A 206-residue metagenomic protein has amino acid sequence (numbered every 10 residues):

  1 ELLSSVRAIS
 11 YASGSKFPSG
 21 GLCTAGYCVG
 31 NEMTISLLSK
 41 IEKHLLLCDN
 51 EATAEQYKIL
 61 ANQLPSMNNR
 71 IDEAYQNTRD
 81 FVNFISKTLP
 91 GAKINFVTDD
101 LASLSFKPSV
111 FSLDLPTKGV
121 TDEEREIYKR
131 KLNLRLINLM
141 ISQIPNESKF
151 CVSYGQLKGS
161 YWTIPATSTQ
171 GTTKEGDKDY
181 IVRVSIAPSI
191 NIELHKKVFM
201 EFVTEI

Functional and structural regions predicted by a protein language model:
E1-I9: Catalytic PLP-binding core of fold-type I/II PLP enzymes
A8-K178, I186-N191, V198: Active-site C-terminal subdomain of aminotransferase-like
E205-I206: C-terminal accessory/interaction regions of large nucleic acid-associated machines
